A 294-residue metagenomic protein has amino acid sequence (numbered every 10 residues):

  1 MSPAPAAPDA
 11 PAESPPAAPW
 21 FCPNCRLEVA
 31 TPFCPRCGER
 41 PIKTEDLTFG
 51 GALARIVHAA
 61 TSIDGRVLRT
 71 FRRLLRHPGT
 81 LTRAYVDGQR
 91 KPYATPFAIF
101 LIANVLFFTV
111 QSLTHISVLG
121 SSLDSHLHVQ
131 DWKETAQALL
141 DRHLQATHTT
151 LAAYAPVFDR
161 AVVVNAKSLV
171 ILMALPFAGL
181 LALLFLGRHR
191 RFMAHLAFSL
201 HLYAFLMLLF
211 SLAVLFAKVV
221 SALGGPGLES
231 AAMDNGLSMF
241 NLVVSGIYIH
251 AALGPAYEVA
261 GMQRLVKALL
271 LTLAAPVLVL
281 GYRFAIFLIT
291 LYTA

Functional and structural regions predicted by a protein language model:
M1-A294: Membrane-proximal intrinsically disordered regions of secretory-pathway and membrane-system proteins
